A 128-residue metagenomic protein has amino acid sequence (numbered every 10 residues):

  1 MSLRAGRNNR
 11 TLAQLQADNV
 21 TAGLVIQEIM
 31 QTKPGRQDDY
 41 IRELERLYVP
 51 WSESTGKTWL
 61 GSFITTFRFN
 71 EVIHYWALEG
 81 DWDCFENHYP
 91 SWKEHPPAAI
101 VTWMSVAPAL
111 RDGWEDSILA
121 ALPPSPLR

Functional and structural regions predicted by a protein language model:
M1-N19, R42-G61, A77-L119: An amphipathic, aromatic/His-enriched active-site/gating alpha helix that lines ligand/cofactor pockets
Q14-K33: N-terminal beta-strand motif that seeds the catalytic metal site of vicinal oxygen chelate
L24-I29, Y40, S52, V72-E79: Short, structured motif recognition centered on aromatic/hydrophobic residues
P34, E79-W82, P124: A short, structured loop/turn motif at beta-sheet edges
Q37: Conserved glycine-rich acetyl-CoA-binding loop
F67-N70: Short acidic/glycine-enriched loop/turn segments that link adjacent beta-strands
L127-R128: C-terminal/domain-terminus segments
